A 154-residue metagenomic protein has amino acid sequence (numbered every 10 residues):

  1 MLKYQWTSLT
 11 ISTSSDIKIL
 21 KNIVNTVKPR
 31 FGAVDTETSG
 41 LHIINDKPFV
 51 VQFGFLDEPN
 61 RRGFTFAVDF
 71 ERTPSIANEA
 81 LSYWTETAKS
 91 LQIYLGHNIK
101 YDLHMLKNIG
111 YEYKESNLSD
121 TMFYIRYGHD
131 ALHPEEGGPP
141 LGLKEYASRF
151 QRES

Functional and structural regions predicted by a protein language model:
M1-E145, R149: Conserved RNase H-like, two-metal-ion catalytic cores of nucleic-acid enzymes
E153-S154: C-terminal or mid-to-C-terminal helical accessory/interaction module adjacent to the motor/catalytic core
